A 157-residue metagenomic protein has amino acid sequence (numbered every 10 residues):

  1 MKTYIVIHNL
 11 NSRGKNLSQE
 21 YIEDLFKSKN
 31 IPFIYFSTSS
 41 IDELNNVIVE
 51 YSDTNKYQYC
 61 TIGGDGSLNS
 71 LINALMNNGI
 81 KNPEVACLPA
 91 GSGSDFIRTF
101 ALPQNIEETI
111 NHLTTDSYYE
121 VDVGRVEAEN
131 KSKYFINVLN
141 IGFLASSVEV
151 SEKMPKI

Functional and structural regions predicted by a protein language model:
M1-I62, N69, N73, E107-E108: ATP/NTP phosphate-donor binding region
I5-I7, K29, N77-I157: Catalytic core of DAGKc-family lipid kinases
L17, G66, V138, G142: Conserved active-site and cofactor/substrate-binding residues in soluble primary-metabolism enzymes
F36, G63-G64, L88, L139: Small/polar loops that bind or transfer phosphate-bearing groups
S67-N69, D95: Short, active-site-adjacent cap segments at secondary-structure transitions
